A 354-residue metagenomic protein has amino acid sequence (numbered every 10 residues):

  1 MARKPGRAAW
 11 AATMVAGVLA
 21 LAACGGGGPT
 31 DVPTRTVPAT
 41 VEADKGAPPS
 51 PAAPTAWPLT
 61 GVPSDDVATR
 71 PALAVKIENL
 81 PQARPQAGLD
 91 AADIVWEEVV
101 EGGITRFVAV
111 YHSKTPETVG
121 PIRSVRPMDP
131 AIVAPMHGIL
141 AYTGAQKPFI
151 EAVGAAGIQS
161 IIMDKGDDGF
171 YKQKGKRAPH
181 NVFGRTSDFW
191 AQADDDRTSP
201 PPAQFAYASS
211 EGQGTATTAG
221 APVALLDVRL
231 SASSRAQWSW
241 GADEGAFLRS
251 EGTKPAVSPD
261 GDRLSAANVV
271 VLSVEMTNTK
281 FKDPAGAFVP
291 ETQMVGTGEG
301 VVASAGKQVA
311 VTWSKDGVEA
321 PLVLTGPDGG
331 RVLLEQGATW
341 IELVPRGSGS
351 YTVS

Functional and structural regions predicted by a protein language model:
M1-T13: Bacterial N-terminal signal peptides that target proteins for export
A20-A23: C-terminal motif of bacterial Sec signal peptides marking the signal peptidase cleavage site
G25-G28: Bacterial signal peptide processing site
P33-A52: Post-signal peptide N-terminal segment of mature Sec-exported envelope proteins
R35, A53-A92, E101-V110, T115-S354: A surface/extracellular/periplasmic glyco- and lipid-processing/surface-interacting theme
